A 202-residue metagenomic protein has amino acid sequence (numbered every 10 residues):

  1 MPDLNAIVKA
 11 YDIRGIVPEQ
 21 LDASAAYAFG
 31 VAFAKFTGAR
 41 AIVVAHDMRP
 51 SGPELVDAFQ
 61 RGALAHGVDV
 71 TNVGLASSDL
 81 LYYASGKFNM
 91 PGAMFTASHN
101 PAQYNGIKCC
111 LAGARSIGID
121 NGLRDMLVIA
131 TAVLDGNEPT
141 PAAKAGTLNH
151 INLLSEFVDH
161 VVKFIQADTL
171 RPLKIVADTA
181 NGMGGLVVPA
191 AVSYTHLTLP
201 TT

Functional and structural regions predicted by a protein language model:
M1-F59, A65-H66, H150-L173: An N-terminal, well-structured beta->alpha segment
Y11, H46, T96, A177-A180: Active-site flanking residues adjacent to catalytic metal/cofactor-binding acidic residues
R14, R49, N100, A114-R115 (+1 more regions): Short, glycine-/Ser/Thr-/acidic-enriched flexible segments
R14-V17, A76, K108, G184-L186: Gly/Ser/Thr-rich beta-alpha loop segments that engage phosphate groups in nucleotides
F33, F59, L81, V188 (+1 more regions): Aromatic/hydrophobic pocket-lining residues that form π-stacking "cages" and hydrophobic walls in ligand
T37-A112: Ferredoxin-reductase
N105-L197: Gly/Ser/Thr-enriched, mixed-charge loops and adjacent short helices that form phosphate/oxyanion-binding elements
T198-T202: A short, hydrophobic C-terminal helix/tail in secreted or cell-surface proteins
